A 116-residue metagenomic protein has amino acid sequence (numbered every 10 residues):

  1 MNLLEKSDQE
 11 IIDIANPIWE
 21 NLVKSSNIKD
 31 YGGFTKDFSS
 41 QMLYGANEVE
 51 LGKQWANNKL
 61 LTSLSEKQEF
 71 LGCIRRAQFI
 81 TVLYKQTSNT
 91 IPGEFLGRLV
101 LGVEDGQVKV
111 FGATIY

Functional and structural regions predicted by a protein language model:
M1-I28: Short, low-complexity N-terminal intrinsically disordered segments enriched in polar/charged residues
D13, K109-T114: Cystatin/cathelin-like cysteine-protease inhibitor module
S26, D30, K59-T62: Short amphipathic alpha-helical segments enriched in hydrophobics
N27-Q41: Short, well-ordered alpha-helical segments enriched in acidic and aromatic residues
S40-N58: A solvent-exposed, acidic/Ser-Thr-rich amphipathic alpha-helical stretch
K53-V103, G112-Y116: Surface-exposed, charged secondary-structure patches
D105-Q107: Structural motif
